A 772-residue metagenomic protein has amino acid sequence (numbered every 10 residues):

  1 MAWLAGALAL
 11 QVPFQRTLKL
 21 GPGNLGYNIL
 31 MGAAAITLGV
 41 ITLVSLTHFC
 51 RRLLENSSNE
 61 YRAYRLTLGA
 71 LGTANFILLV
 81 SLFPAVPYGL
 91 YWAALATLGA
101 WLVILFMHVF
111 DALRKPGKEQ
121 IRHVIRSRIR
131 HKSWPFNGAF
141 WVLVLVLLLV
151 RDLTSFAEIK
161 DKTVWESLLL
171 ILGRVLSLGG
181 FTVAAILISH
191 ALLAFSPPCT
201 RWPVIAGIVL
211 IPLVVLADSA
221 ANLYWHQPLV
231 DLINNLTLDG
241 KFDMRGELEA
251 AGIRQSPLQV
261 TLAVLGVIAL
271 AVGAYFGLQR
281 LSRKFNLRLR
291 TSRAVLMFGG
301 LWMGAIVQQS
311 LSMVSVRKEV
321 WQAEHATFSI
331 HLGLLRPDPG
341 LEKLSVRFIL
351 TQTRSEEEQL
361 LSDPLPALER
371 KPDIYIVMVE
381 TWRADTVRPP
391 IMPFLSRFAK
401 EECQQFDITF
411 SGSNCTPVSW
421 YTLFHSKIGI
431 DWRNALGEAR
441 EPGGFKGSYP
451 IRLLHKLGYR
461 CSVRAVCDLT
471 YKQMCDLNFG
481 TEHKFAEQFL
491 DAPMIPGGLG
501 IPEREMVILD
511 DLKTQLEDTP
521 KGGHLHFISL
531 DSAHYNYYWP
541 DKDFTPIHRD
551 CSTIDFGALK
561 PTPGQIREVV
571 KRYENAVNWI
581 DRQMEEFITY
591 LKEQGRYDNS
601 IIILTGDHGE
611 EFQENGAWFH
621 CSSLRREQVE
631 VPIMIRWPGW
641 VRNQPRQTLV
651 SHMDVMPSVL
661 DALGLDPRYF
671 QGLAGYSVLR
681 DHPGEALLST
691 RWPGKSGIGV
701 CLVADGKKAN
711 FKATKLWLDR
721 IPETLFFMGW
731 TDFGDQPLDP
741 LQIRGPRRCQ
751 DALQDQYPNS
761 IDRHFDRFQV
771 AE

Functional and structural regions predicted by a protein language model:
M1-E324: Transmembrane and membrane-interface helices of multi-pass, inner-membrane envelope-modifying transferases
W165-R174, A435-E441, P496-G500, I566-V577 (+3 more regions): Active-site rim elements
G304-G557, G675-V678: Active-site-proximal alpha/beta segments of enzymes that process anionic O-linked groups
F328-H331, L335, L509-E517, C551-S600: A long, amphipathic alpha-helix that forms part of the scaffold/cap immediately adjacent to metal-dependent active
V379-A384, S411-N414, I428-I430, C467-Y471 (+8 more regions): Short, solvent-exposed loop/turn segments at secondary-structure junctions
N414-D431, I554-P563, F619-Q671, Y676-H682: Substrate-binding rim/cap in mid-to-C-terminal beta-strand-loop elements of soluble/periplasmic
K542, K592-V641, L688-W692: Histidine-centered active-site microenvironments of extracellular/periplasmic hydrolases and transferases
Y676-E772: Phosphate/adenylate-binding glycine loop and adjacent helical scaffold
